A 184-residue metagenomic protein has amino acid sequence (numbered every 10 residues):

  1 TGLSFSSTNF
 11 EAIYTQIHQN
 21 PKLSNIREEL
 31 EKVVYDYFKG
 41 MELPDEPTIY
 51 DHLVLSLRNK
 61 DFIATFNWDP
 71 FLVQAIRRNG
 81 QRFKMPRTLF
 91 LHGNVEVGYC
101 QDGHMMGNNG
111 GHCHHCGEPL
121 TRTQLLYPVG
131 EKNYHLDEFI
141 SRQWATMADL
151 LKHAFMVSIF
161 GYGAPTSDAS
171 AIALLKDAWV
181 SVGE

Functional and structural regions predicted by a protein language model:
T1-D61, F66-L72, G80-Q81: Gly/serine-rich nucleotide phosphate-binding loop at the start of the catalytic core of nucleotide/ADP-ribose-handling
L43-I49, E131-D149: A Trp-anchored, charged/polar loop motif used as the substrate-binding/catalytic surface of acyl/ester-handling
N59-K60, M85, A154-F155: Short, well-ordered alpha-helix to beta-strand connector turns
A64-W68, L91-H92, I140, F160-Y162: Short His-Asn-centered micro-motif
L72-R78, C100-Q101, S167-A173: A short acidic (Asp/Glu
N79-L89: A short alpha->loop->secondary-structure connector
F90-F139: Cys/His-rich short segments
A145-E184: SIR2/sirtuin-family catalytic core signature
